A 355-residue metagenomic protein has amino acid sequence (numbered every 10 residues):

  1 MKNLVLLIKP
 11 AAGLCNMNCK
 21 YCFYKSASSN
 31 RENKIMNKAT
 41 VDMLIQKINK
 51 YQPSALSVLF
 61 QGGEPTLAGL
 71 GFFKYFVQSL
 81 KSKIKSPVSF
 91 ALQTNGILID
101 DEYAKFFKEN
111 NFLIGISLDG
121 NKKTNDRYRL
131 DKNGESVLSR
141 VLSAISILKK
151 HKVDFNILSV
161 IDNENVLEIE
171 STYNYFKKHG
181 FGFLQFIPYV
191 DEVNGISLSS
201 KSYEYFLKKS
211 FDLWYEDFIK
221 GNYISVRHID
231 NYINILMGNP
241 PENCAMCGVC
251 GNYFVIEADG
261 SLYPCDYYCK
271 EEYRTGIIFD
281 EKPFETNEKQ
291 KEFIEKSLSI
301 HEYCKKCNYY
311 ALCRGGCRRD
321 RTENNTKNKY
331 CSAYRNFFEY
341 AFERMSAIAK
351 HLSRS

Functional and structural regions predicted by a protein language model:
K2-A39: Canonical Radical SAM [4Fe-4S] cluster-binding loop centered on the CxxxCxxC motif and its immediate flanking residues
L7-K9, S57-G63, F90-T94, V226-I229: Extended hydrophobic secondary-structure segments that form protein cores and membrane-embedded regions
A11-N18, E64, C250, C304-K306 (+1 more regions): Cysteine-centered iron-sulfur cluster-binding motifs in ferredoxin-type domains/subunits of redox enzymes
S28-K34, R127-E135, E323: Short glycine-enriched, charge-decorated loop/helix-capping segments at active-site entrances that position
L44-Q46, K50-L59, A68-Y189: Radical SAM/AdoMet-radical enzyme domain recognition
D131-S139, S146-V249, V255, D259 (+1 more regions): Radical SAM enzyme [4Fe-4S]-AdoMet core and its adjacent flexible, acidic and glycine-rich loops/tails across
C269-S355: Flexible mid-to-C-terminal extensions adjoining Fe-S/redox cofactors in radical SAM and related proteins
